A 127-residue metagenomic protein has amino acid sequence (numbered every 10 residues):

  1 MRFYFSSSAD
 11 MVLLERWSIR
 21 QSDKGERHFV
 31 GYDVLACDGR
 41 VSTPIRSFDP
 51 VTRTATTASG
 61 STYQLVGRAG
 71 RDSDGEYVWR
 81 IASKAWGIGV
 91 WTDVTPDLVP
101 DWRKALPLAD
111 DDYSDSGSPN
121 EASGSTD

Functional and structural regions predicted by a protein language model:
M1-T54, S61-D127: Cysteine-centric segments in proteins
